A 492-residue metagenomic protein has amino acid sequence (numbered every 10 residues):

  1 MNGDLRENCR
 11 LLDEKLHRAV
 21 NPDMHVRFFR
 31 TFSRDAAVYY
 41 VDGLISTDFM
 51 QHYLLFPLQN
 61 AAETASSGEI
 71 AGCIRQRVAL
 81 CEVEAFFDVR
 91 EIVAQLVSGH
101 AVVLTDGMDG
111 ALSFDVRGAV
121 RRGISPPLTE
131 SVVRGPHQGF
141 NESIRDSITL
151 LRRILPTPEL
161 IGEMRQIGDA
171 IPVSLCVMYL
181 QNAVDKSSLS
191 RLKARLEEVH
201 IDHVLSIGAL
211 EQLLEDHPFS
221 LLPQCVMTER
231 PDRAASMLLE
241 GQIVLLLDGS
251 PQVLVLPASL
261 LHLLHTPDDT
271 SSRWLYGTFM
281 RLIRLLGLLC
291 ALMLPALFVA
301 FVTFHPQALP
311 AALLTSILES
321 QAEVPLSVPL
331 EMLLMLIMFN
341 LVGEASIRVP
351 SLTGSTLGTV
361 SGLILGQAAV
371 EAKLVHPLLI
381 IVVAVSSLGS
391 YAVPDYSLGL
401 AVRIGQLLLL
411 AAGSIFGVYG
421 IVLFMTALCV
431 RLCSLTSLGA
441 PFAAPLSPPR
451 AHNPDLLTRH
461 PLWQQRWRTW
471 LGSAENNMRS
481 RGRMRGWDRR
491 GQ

Functional and structural regions predicted by a protein language model:
M1-M293, A311, R431-Q492: Membrane-embedded alpha-helical signal segments
L288-A308: Hydrophobic alpha-helical segments embedded in or immediately adjacent to the lipid bilayer of multipass inner-membrane
L297, P310-Q492: Generic detector of multi-pass transmembrane helix bundles and their immediately adjacent loops in polytopic membrane
